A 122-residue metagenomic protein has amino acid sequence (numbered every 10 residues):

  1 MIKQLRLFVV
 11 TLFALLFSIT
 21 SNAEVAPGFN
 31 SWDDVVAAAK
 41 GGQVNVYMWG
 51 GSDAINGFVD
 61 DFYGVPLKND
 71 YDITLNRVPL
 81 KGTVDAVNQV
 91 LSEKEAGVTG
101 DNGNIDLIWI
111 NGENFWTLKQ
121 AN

Functional and structural regions predicted by a protein language model:
M1-V9: Bacterial N-terminal signal peptides that target proteins for export
K3-Q4, Q43, Q89, Q120: Residue-identity detector for glutamine
F8-S18: Bacterial N-terminal signal peptides
I19-A23: Sec/Tat signal peptide C-region and signal peptidase I cleavage site
A26-I110: Early extracytoplasmic/lumenal segment of secretory-pathway proteins
F62, N111-N122: Periplasmic solute-binding protein
